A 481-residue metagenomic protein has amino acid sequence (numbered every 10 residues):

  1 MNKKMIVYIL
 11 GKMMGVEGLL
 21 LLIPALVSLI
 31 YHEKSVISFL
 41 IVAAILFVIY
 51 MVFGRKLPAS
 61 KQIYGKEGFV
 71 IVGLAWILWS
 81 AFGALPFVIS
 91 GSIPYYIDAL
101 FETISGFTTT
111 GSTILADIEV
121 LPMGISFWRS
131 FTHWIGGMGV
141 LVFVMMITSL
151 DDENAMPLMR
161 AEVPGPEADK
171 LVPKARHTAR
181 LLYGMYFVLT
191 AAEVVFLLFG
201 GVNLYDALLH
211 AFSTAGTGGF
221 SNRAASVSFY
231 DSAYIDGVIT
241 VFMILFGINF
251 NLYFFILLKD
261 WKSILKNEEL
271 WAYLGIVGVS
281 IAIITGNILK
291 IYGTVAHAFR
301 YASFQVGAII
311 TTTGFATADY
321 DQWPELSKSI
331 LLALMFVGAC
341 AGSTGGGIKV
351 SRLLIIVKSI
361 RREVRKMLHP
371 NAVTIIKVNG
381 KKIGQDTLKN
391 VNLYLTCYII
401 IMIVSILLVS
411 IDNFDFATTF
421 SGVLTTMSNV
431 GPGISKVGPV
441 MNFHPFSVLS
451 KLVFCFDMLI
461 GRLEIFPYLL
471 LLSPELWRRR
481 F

Functional and structural regions predicted by a protein language model:
M1-F481: Membrane-proximal intracellular helices of multi-pass ion channels
